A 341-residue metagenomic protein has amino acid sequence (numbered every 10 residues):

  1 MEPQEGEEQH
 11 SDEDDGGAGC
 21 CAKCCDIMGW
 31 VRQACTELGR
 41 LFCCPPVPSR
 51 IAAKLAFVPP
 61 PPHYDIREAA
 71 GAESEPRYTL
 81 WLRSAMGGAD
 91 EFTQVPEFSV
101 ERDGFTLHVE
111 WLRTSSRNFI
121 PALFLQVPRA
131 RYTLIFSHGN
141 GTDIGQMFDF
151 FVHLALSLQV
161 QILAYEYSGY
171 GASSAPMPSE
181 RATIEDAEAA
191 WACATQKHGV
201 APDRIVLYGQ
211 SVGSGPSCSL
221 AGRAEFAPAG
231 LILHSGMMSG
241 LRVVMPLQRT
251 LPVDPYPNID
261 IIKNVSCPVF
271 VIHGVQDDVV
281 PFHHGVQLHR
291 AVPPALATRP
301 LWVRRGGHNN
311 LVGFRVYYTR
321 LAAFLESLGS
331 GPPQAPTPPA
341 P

Functional and structural regions predicted by a protein language model:
R67-R129: N-terminal cap/lid segment of alpha/beta-hydrolase-fold proteins
R117-L158: Short, surface-exposed "cap/lid" segments of acyl-processing enzymes
A155-A175: Conserved alpha/beta-hydrolase
Y167, F226, I232-R242, D254-N258 (+1 more regions): Active-site nucleophile loop of the alpha/beta-hydrolase fold
M177-G199, D260: Alpha/beta-hydrolase active-site loop
G199-S211: Alpha/beta-hydrolase fold nucleophile elbow
N264-S266, V271-H273, D277: Short beta-strand/loop motif that positions the catalytic acidic residue of the alpha/beta-hydrolase fold
F282, V286-R290, P294-P341: C-terminal catalytic histidine-bearing segment of alpha/beta-hydrolase fold enzymes
